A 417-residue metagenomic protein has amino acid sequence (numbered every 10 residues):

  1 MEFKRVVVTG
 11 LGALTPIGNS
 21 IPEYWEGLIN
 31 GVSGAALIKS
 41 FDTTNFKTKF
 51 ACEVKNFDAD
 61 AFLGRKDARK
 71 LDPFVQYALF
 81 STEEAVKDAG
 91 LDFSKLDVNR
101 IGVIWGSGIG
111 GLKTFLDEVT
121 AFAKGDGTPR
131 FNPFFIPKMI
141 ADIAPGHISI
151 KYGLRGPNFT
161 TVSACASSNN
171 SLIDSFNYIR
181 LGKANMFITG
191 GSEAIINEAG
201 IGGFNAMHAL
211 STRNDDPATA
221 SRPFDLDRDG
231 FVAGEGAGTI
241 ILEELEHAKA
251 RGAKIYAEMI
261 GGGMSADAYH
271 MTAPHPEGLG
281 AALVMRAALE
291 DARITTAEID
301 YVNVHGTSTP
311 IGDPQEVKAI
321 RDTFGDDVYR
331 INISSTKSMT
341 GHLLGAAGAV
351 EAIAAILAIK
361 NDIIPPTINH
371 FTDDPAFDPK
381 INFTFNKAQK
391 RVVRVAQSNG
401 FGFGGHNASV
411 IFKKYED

Functional and structural regions predicted by a protein language model:
M1-D67, E246-E258, I353-I368, K413-D417: ACP-dependent fatty acid/polyketide chain-elongation machinery
M1-V8, K95-D97, A292-E298, Y329 (+1 more regions): Flexible, low-complexity linker/loop segments at domain and module junctions
R5-T9, A36, D215-A292, Y301 (+1 more regions): Condensing-enzyme catalytic core mediating Claisen C-C bond formation in acyl metabolism
V8, Y24-W25, I29-S163, S192-I201 (+1 more regions): Conserved beta-ketoacyl condensing-enzyme motif
P22-G27, K113-T128, Y178-L181, I201-N214 (+3 more regions): A glycine- and small-aliphatic-rich helix-loop capping segment at beta-alpha/alpha-beta transitions that lines
A78-L91, A144-P145, S149-Y152, P157-E193 (+5 more regions): Active-site-proximal alpha-helical scaffold in enzymes
G125-N132, I173, N177, E193-A250 (+2 more regions): Glycine-/small-residue-rich "gating" segment that lines the acyl/pantetheine channel and substrate pocket
K183-D229, G262-P276, G306-D313, R330-I381: Acyl-CoA/ACP chain-elongation machinery
